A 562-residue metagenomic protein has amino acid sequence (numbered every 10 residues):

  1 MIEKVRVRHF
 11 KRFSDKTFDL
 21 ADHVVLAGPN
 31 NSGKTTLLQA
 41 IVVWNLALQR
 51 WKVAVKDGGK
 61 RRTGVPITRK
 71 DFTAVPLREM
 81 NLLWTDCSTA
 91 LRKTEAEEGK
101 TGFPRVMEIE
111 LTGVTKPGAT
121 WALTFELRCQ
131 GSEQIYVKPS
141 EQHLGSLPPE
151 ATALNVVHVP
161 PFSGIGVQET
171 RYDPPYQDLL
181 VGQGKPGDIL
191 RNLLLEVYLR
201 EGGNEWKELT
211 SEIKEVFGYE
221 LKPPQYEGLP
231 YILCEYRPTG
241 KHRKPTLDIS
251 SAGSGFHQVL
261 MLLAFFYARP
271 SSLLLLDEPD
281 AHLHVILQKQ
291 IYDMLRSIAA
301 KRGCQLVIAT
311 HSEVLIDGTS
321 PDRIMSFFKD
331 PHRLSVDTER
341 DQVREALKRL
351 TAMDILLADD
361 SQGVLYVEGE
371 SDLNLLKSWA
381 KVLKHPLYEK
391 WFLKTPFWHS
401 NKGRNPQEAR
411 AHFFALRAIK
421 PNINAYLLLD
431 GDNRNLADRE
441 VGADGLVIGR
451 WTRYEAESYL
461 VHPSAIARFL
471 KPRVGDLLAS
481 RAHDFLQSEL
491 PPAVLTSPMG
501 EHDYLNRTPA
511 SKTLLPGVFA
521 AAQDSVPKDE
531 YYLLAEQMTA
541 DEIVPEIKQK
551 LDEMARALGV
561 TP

Functional and structural regions predicted by a protein language model:
M1-V55, P224-A358, I543-V544, K548-T561: Switch/communication elements of ASCE P-loop NTPase nucleotide-binding domains
R12, S32, F162-G166, L229 (+5 more regions): Short, solvent-exposed loop/turn segments at secondary-structure junctions
R61-V159, K214: Nucleotide-state sensing region of NTPase/ATPase domains
R92, A96-G99, S297-A300, E313-L436: RecA-like P-loop NTPase motor core
T112-K116, E133, K138, L154-V157 (+2 more regions): Extended helical coiled-coil dimerization/tether regions that scaffold and oligomerize large DNA-maintenance assemblies
V157, L387-G403, L446-S464: Conserved beta-strand -> loop -> alpha-helix junction used to position metal-binding or nucleic-acid-contacting
N424, L428-L514: Activity-critical C-terminal alpha-helical subdomain
L477-P562: Charge-biased C-terminal accessory regions appended to nucleic-acid-, cytoskeletal NTPase
